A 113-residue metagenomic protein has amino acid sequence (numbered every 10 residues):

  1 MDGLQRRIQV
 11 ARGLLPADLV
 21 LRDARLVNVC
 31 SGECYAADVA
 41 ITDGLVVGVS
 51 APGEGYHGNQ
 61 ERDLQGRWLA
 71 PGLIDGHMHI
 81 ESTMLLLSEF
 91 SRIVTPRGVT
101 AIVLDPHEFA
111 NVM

Functional and structural regions predicted by a protein language model:
D2-P71: Histidine-rich, glycine-flanked metal-binding segment
G55, R62-M113: Metal-associated gating/positioning segment near the N- to mid-region
